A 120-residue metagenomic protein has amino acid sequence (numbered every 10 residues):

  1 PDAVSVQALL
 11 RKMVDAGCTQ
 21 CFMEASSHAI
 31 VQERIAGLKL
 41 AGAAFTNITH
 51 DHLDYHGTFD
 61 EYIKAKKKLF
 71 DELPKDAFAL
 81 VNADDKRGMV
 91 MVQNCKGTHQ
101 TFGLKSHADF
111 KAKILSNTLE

Functional and structural regions predicted by a protein language model:
P1-S26: Conserved nucleotide-sensing/catalytic segment adjacent to the nucleotide-binding pocket in NTP-handling enzymes
D2-L10, L38-A43, P74: A broad, low-specificity signal for short, low-complexity segments enriched in glycine/proline and polar/charged
L10-R11, Q32, K67: Short hydrophobic/charged patches on amphipathic alpha-helices used for structural packing and interfaces
D15-C18, F22, L40-E120: Acidic, Mg2+-coordinating active-site environments of NTP-dependent enzymes
S27-H28, S106: Conserved beta-strand edge residues that scaffold enzyme active sites
A29-A36: Conserved helix/coil segment N-terminal to the catalytic DExD/H
